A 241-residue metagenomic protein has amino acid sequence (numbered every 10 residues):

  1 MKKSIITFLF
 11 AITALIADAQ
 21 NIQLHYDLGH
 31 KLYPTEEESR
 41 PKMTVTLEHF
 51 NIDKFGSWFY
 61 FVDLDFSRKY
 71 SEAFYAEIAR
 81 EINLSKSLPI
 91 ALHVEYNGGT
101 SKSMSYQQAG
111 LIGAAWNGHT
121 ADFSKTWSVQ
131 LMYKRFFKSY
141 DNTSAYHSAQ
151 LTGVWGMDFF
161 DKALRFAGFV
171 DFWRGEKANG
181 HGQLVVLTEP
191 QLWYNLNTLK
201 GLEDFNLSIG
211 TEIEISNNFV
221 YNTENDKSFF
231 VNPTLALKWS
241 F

Functional and structural regions predicted by a protein language model:
F10-D18: Hydrophobic h-region of N-terminal signal peptides that target proteins for export in Gram-negative bacteria
D18-F66: Short glycine/proline- and aromatic-enriched beta-strand/turn motifs that initiate or cap beta-hairpins
I22-L24, Y60-V62, L92-V94, W127-L131 (+3 more regions): Membrane-embedded beta-strand positions of outer-membrane beta-barrel proteins
Y26-H30, D53, L64-R68, Y96-T100 (+4 more regions): Transmembrane beta-strands of outer-membrane beta-barrel pores
S39-R40, D65-A73, T100-Q108, F137-H147 (+2 more regions): Solvent-exposed loop/turn segments connecting transmembrane beta-strands in outer-membrane beta-barrel proteins
F55-S57, N83-L92, H119-S128, D158-F166 (+1 more regions): Short loop/turn motifs that connect adjacent beta-strands in outer-membrane beta-barrel proteins
F136-S208, E214-N218, W239-F241: Outer-membrane beta-barrel transmembrane domain signature
F229-F241: Outer-membrane beta-barrel "beta-signal"
